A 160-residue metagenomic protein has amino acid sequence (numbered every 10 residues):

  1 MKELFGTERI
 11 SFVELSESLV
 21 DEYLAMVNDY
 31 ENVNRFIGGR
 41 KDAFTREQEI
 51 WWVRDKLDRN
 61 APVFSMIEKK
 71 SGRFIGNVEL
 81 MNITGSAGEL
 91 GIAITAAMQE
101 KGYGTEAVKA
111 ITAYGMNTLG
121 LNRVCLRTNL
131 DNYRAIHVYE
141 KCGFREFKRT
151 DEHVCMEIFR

Functional and structural regions predicted by a protein language model:
M1-R46, I50: A short, well-structured alpha-helix characteristic of acyl/acetyltransferase catalytic modules
T7, E68-K69, I158-R160: Active-site beta-strand termini and strand-to-loop segments that position acidic
S18, G85, Y133-R134: Short alpha-helical
L19, M98, G102, G143 (+1 more regions): Conserved functional loop/turn residues at catalytic and ligand-binding sites
G39-G91, T95-A97, T150: Acetyl-CoA-dependent GNAT
G72, G102, N132: Conserved G/P- and acidic residue-centered "switch" motifs that form tight phosphate/ATP-binding loops in soluble
I94, E100-G115, I136-K141: Conserved acetyl-CoA-binding loop-helix of GNAT-fold acetyltransferases
N122-C125, N129-Y133, K141-R160: C-terminal "cap" of GNAT-fold acetyltransferases
